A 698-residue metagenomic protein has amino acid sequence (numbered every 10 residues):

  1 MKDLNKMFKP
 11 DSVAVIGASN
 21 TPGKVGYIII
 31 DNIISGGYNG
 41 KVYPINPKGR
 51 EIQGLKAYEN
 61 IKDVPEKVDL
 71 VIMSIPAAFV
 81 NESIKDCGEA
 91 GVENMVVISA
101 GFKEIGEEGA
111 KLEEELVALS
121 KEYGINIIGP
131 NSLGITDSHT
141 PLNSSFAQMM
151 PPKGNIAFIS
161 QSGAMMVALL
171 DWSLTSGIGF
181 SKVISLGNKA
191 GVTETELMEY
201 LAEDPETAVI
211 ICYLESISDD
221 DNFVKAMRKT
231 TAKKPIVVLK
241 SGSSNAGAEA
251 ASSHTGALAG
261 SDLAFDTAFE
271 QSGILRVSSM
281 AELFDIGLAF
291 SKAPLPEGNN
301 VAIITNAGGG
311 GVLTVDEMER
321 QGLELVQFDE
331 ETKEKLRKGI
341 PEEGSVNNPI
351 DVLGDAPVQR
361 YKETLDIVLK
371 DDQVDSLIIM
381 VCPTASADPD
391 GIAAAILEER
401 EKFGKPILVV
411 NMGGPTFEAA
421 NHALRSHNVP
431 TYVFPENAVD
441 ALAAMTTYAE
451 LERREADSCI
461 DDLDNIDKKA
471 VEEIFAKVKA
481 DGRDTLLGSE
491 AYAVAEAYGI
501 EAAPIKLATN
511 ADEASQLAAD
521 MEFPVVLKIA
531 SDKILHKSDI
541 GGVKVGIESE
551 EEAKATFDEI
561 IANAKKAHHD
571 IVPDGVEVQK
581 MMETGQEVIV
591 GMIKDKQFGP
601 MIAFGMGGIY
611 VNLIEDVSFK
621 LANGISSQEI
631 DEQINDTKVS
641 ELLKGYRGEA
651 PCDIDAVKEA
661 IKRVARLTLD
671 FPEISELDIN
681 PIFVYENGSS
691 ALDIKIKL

Functional and structural regions predicted by a protein language model:
M1-L698: Catalytic-core regions of core metabolic enzymes, especially those transforming organic acids/acyl-group intermediates
